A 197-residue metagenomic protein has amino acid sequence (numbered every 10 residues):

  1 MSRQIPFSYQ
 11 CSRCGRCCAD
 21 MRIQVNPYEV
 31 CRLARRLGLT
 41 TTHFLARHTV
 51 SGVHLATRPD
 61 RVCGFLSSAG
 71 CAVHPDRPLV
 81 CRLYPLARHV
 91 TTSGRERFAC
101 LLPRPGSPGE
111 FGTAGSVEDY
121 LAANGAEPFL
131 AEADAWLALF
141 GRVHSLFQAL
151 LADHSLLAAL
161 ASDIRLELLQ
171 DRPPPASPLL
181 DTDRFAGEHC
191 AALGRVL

Functional and structural regions predicted by a protein language model:
M1-L197: Short loop/turn segments that flank or connect secondary-structure elements
